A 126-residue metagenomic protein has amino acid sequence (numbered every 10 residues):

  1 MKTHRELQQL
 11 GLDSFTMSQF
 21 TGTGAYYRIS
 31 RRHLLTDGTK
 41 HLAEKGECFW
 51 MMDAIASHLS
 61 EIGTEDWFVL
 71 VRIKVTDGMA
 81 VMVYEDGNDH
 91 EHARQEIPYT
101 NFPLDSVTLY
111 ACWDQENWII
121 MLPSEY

Functional and structural regions predicted by a protein language model:
M1-Q95: N-terminal "domain-start" segment
D86-Y126: Short, compact, well-ordered microdomains
